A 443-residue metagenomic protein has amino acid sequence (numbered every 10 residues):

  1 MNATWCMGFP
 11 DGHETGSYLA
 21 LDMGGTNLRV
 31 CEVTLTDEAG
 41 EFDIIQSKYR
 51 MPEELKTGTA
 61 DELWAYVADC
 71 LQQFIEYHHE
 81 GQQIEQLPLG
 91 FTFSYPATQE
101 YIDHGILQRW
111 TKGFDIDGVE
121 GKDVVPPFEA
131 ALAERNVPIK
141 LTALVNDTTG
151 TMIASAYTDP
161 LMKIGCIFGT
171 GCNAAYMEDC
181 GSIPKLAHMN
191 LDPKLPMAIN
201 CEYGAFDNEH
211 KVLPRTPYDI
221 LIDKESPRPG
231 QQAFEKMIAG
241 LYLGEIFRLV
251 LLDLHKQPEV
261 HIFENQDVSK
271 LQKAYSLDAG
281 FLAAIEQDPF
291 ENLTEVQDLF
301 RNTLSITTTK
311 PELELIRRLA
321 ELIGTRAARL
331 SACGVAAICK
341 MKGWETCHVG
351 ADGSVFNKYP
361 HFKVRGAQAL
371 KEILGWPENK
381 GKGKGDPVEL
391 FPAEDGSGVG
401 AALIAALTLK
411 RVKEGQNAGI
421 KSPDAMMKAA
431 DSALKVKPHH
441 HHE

Functional and structural regions predicted by a protein language model:
M1-Q46, R50-L87, A133, T158 (+1 more regions): ATP-binding/phosphotransfer module of carbohydrate and carboxylate kinases, centering on a glycine-rich
N2-W5, Q86-F93, A143-G150: Short, glycine/charge-rich beta-strand/loop segments that flank catalytic centers and engage negatively charged groups
G16-D22, P88-G90, A143-V145, K163-I167 (+3 more regions): Short glycine-aspartate micro-motif
T26, S94-A97, G169-G171: Short glycine-rich anion-binding loops that position phosphate/pyrophosphate groups of nucleotides and phosphorylated
G40-I44, K112-G121, M152-R248, L252-H255 (+3 more regions): Glycine-rich phosphate-binding loop of actin/hexokinase-like ATP-binding domains
K48-A68, A97-A156, P160-I164, C180-A205 (+2 more regions): Glycine-rich phosphate-binding loop and adjoining helix at the ATP-binding site of ATP-dependent phosphoryl-transfer
F93-Q99, T148-T151, G353-N357, G396-S397: Short, internal active-site loops enriched in acidic
